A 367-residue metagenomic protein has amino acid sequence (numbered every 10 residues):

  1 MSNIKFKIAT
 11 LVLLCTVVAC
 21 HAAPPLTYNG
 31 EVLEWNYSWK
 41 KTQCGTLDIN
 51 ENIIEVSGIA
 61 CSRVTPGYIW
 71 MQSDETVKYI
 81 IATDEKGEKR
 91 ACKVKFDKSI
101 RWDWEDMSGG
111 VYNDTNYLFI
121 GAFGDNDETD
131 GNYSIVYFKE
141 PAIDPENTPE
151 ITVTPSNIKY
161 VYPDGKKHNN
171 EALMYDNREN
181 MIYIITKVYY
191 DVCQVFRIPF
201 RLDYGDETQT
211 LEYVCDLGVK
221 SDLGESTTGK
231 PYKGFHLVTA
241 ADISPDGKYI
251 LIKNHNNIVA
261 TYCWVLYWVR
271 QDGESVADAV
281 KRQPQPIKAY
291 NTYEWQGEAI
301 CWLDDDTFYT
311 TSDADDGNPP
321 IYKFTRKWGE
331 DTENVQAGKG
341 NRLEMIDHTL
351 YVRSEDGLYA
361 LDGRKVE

Functional and structural regions predicted by a protein language model:
M1-G30: Bacterial Sec-dependent N-terminal signal peptides
S2-F6, V219, E333, G338-G340: Generic cytosolic/nucleocytoplasmic N-terminal low-complexity/intrinsically disordered segments
I8, L26, L223, V335 (+1 more regions): Extended hydrophobic/Leu-rich segments
A9, C15, E207-Q209, D331 (+1 more regions): Intrinsically disordered/low-complexity terminal segments and short unstructured peptides
L13-T16, Y213, V219, E225 (+4 more regions): Generic detector of low-complexity/intrinsically disordered segments and short hydrophobic N-terminal stretches
A23-G329: Sequence/structural signature of beta-propeller domains
E330-E367: C-terminal outer-membrane/trafficking sorting elements
